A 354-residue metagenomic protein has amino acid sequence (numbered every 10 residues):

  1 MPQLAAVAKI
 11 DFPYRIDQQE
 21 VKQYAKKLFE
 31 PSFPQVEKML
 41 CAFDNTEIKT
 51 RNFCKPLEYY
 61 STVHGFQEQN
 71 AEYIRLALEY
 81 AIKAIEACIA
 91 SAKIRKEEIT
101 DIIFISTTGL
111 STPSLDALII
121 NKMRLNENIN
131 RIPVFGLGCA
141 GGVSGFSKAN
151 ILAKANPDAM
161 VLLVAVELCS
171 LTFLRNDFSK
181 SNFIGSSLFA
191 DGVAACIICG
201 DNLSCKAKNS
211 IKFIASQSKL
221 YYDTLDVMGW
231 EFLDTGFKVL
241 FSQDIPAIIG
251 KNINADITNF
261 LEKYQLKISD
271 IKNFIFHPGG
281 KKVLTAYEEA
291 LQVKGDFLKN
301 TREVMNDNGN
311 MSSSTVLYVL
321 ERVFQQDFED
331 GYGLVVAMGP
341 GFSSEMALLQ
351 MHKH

Functional and structural regions predicted by a protein language model:
M1-R75, R175-K251, A255, M338 (+1 more regions): Condensing-enzyme catalytic core mediating Claisen C-C bond formation in acyl metabolism
A6-A8, I105, F135, M160-E167 (+2 more regions): Short beta-strand segments
I16, P113-A117, S144-S147, T172-F178 (+2 more regions): Short acidic, glycine/serine/threonine-rich loops at helix termini
T46-L125, I268-L284: Conserved beta-ketoacyl condensing-enzyme motif
A84-I99, C205-K206, A255-K272, L291 (+1 more regions): Phosphate/pyrophosphate-binding loops at sites that engage ATP/ADP/AMP, CoA/4′-phosphopantetheine, polyphosphate
T108, N126-N128, P133-K154, G250 (+2 more regions): Claisen-condensing/thiolase-fold acyl-transfer catalytic domains that form or cleave C-C bonds in fatty acid
S111-L125, V164-R175, L225-W230, L284-L298: Acidic-glycine-rich active-site phosphate/pyrophosphate-binding loop
N156-L162, V166-L188: Flexible, glycine-rich active-site loops centered on histidine and acidic residues that chelate a metal or position
